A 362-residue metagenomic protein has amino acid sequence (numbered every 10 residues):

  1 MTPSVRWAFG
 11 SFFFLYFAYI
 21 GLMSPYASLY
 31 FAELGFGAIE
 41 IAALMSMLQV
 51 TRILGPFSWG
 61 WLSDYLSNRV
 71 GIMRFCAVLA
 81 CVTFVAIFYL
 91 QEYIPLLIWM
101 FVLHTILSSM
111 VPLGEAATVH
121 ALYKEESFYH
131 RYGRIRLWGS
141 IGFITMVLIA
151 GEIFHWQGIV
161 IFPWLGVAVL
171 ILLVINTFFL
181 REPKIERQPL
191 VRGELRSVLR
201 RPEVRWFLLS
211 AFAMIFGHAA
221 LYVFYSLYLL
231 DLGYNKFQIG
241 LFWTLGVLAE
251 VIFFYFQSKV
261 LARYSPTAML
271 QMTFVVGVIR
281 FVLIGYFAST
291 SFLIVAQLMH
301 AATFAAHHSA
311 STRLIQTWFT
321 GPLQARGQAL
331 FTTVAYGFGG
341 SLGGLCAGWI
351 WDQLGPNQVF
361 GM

Functional and structural regions predicted by a protein language model:
M1-P3, F178-A213: Juxtamembrane intracellular "pre-TM" segments in multi-pass secondary transporters
T2-R52, E203-F242, H308: Helix-loop boundary and gating motifs at the non-cytosolic
F14, T83, Y93-V111, F212 (+1 more regions): Hydrophobic core of transmembrane alpha-helices in multi-pass small-molecule transporters, especially MFS/SLC-type
L54-N68, F154-H155, I252-S265, W351-D352: Helix-to-loop junctions at the C-terminal end of transmembrane segments in multipass secondary transporters
G71-V85, V167, A268-L283: Structural signature of the two symmetry-related core transmembrane helices
F101-W138: Cytoplasmic helix-loop-helix junction between adjacent transmembrane helices in 12-TM secondary transporters
A150, H155, L165-I185: C-terminal membrane-cytosol helix-exit motif in multi-pass small-molecule transporters
E152-A168, G348-M362: A membrane-interface helix-boundary motif in multi-pass transporters
